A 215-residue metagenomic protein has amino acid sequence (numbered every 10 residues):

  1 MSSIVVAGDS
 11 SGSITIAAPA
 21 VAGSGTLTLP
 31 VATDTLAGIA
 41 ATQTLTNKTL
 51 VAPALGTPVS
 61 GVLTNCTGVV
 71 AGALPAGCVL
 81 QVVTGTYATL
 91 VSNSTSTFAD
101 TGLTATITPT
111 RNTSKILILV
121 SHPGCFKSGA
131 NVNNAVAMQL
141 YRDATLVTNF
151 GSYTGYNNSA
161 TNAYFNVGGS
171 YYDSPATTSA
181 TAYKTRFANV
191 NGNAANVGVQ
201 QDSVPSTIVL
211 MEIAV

Functional and structural regions predicted by a protein language model:
M1-V79, R111-N112, V215: Extracellular repetitive beta-rich solenoid segments
G77-A88: Extracellular receptor-binding modules and their adjoining Ser/Thr/Gly/Asp/Asn-rich linkers
G85-T86, S92, T97, P109-A180 (+1 more regions): Terminal beta-strand-rich extracellular "head" domains that mediate receptor/glycan or other ligand binding
A99-T101: Short, solvent-exposed loop/turn segments enriched in Ser/Thr/Gly
L103-A105: Extended, low-complexity regulatory regions
